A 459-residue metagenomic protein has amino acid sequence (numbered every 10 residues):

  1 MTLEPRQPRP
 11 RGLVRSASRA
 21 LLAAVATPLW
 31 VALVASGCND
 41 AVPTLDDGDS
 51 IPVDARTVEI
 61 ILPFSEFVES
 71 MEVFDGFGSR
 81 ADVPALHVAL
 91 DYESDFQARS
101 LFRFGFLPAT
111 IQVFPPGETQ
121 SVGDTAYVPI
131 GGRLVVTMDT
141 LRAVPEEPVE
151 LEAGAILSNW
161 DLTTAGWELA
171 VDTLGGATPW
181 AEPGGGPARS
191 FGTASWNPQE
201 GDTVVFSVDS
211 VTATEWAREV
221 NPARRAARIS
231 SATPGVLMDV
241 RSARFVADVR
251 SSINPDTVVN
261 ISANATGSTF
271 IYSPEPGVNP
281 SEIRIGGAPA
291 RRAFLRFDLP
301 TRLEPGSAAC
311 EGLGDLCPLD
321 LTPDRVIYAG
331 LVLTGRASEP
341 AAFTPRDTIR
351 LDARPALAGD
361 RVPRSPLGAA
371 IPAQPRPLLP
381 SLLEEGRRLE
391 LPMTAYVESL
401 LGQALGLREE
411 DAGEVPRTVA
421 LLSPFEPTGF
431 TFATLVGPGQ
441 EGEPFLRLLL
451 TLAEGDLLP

Functional and structural regions predicted by a protein language model:
T2-L21, A35-P459: Secreted, disulfide-rich extracellular signaling modules
V25, L29-G37: Hydrophobic core
